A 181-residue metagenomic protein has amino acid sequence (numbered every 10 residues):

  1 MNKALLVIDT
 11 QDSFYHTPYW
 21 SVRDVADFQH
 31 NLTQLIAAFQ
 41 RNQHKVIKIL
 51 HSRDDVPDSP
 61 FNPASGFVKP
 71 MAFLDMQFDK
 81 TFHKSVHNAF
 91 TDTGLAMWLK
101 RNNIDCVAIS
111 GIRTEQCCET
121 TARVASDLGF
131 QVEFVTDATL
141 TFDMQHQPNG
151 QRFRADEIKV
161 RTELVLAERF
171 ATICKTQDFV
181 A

Functional and structural regions predicted by a protein language model:
M1-T10: Short coil-to-beta-strand
K3-A4, T33-A37, R41, S59-A181: Active-site-adjacent betaalpha module
V7-I8, H44-H51, V135: Short beta-strand segments at enzyme active-site cores
T10-Q11, D24, P57: A general marker of short, structured functional hotspots
F14-Y15, L74: Short clusters of hydrophobic/aromatic residues that line enzyme substrate/ligand-binding pockets
Y15-P18, D55-D58, D143-Q145: A short acidic, helix-capping loop that chelates divalent metal ions and anchors anionic groups
Y15-V25, N149-R152: Acidic/histidine-rich helix-loop elements that form or flank divalent-metal/phosphate-binding sites at the catalytic
Y19-K48: A short alpha/beta connector and helix-capping loop motif
